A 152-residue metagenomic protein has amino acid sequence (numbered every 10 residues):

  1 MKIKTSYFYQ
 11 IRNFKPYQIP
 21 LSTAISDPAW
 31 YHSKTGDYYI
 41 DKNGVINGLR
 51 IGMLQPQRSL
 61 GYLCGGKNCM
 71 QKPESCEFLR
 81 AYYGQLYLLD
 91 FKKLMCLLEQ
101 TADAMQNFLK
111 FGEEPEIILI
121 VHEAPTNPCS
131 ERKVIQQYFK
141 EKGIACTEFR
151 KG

Functional and structural regions predicted by a protein language model:
M1-G152: Residues lining hydrophobic/aromatic ligand-binding pockets adjacent to catalytic sites
